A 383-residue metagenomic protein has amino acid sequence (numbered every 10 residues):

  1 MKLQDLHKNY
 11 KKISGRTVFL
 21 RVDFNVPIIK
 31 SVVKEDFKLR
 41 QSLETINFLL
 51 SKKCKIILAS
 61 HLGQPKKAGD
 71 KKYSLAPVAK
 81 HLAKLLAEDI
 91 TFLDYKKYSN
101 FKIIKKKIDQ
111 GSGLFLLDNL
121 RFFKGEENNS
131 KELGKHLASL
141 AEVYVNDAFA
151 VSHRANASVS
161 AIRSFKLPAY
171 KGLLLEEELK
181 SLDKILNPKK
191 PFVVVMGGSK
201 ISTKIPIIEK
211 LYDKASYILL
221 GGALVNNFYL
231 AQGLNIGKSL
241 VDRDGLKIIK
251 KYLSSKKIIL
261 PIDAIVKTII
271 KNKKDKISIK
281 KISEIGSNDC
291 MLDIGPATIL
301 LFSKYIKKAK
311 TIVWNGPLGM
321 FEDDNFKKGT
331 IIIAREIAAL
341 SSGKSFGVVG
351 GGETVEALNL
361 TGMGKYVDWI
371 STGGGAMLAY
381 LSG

Functional and structural regions predicted by a protein language model:
M1-G383: Active-site loop-to-helix "anion-binding N-cap" substructures in soluble metabolic enzymes
